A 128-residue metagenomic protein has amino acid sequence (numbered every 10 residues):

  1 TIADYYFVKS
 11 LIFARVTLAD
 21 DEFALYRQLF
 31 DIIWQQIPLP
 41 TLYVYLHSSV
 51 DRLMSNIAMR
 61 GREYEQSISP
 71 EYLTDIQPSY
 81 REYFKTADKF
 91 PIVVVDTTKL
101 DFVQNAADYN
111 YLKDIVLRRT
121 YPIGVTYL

Functional and structural regions predicted by a protein language model:
T1-Y5: Short coil-to-beta-strand
F7-V8, S48-R52, T97-F102: Short, internal active-site loops enriched in acidic
S10-S79: A glycine- and Lys/Arg-enriched "phosphate-lid" helix/loop adjacent to the NTP-binding pocket of small-molecule kinases
S55-S67, E71-L128: NTP-dependent small-molecule kinase module
